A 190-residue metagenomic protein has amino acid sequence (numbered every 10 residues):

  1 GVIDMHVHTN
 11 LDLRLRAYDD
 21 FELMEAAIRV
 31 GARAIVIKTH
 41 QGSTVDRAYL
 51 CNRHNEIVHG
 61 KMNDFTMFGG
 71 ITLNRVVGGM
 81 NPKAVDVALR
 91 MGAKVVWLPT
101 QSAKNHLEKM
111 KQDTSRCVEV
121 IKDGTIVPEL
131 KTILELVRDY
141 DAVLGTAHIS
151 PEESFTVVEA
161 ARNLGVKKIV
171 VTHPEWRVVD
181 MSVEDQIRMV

Functional and structural regions predicted by a protein language model:
G1-Y18: Di-metal (Zn2+ and/or Mg2+/Mn2+) metal-binding site signature of metallo-dependent hydrolases with the MBL/beta-CASP
D4, H8, E22-D46, N63-R75 (+3 more regions): Divalent metal-dependent hydrolysis catalytic cores, especially in the metallo-beta-lactamase
N10-D12, G42-D46, N74-V77, A103-H106 (+2 more regions): Active-site environment of divalent metal-dependent phosphoester hydrolases
L15, V77, T125: Catalytic cores of large soluble enzymes that bind and process phosphate-bearing ligands
D20-E25, Y49-H59, M80-V95, K111-V143 (+2 more regions): Histidine/acidic residue-rich metal-binding segments in metalloenzymes
T100-A103, G124: Internal glycine-rich flexible loops
H173: Active-site proximal loops enriched in glycine and acidic residues that flank catalytic Cys/His/Asp and coordinate
